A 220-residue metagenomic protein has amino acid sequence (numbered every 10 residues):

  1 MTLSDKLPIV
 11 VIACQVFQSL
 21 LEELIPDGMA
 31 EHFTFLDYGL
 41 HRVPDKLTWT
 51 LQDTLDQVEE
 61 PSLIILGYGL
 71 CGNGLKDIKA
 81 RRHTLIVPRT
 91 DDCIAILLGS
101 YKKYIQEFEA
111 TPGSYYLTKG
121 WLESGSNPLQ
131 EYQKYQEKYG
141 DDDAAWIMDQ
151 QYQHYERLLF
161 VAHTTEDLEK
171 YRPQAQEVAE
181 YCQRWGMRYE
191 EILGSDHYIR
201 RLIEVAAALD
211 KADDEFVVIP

Functional and structural regions predicted by a protein language model:
M1-D27: N-terminal basic/disordered segments at the start of proteins
I12-S19, L40-H41, I65-K76, D91-D92 (+3 more regions): Gly/Ser/Thr-rich loops at beta-strand to alpha-helix junctions that form or flank small-molecule/cofactor-binding
G28-E31, E59-E60, H83-L85, E177-L193: Structural alpha-beta junctions
A30-K46, E191-L193: A short beta-strand-loop structural module common to alpha/beta enzyme folds
W49-E60: Short, well-structured alpha-helical segments in soluble
R81-P128: Long, charge-dense
P112-Y181: Active-site rim beta-loop-alpha module in soluble metabolic enzymes
E177, G186-P220: C-terminal accessory domains and tails appended to enzymatic cores
